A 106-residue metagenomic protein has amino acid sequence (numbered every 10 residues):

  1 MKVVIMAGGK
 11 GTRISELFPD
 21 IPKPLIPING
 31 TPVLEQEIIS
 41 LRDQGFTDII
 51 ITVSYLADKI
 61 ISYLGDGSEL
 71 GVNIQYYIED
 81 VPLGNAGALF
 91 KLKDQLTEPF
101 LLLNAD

Functional and structural regions predicted by a protein language model:
M1-P19, R42: N-terminal nucleotide-binding beta1-loop-alpha1 segment
K2-I5, P27, T31-A105: Conserved N-terminal catalytic core of the sugar/cofactor nucleotidyltransferase
S15, K23-I26: Pre-signature/interface helix of ABC/ABC-like ATPase nucleotide-binding domains
D20-K23, V72: A short helix-loop-beta submotif of the ANL/AMP-binding
